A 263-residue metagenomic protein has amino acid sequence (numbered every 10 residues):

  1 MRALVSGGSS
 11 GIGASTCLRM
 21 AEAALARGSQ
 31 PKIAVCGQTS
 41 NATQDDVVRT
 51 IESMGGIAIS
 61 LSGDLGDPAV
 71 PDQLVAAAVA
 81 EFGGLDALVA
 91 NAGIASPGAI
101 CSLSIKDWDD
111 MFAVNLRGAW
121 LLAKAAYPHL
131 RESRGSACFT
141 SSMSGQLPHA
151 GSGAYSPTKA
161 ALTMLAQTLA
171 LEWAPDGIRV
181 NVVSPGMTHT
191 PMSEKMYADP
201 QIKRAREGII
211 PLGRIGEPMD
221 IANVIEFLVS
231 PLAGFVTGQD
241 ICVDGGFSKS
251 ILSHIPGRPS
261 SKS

Functional and structural regions predicted by a protein language model:
S9-S10: Conserved glycine-rich cofactor-binding loop
V89, A174, R179, V236-G238: Short, small/polar-rich loop/turn modules that mediate ligand/substrate recognition or access, typified
A99-I100, D107-F112, R206: Substrate-binding pocket helix/loop in short-chain dehydrogenase/reductase
A123, T158, A166: Active-site helix of classical SDR
P128, L171-P175, G234: Alpha-helical segment proximal to the catalytic Tyr-Lys
S142: Residue(s) in the substrate-gating loop at a strand-loop-helix junction that position the organic substrate next
L147, E226, T237-S263: Short C-terminal tail/terminal secondary-structure segment of NAD(P)H-dependent dehydrogenase/reductase domains
